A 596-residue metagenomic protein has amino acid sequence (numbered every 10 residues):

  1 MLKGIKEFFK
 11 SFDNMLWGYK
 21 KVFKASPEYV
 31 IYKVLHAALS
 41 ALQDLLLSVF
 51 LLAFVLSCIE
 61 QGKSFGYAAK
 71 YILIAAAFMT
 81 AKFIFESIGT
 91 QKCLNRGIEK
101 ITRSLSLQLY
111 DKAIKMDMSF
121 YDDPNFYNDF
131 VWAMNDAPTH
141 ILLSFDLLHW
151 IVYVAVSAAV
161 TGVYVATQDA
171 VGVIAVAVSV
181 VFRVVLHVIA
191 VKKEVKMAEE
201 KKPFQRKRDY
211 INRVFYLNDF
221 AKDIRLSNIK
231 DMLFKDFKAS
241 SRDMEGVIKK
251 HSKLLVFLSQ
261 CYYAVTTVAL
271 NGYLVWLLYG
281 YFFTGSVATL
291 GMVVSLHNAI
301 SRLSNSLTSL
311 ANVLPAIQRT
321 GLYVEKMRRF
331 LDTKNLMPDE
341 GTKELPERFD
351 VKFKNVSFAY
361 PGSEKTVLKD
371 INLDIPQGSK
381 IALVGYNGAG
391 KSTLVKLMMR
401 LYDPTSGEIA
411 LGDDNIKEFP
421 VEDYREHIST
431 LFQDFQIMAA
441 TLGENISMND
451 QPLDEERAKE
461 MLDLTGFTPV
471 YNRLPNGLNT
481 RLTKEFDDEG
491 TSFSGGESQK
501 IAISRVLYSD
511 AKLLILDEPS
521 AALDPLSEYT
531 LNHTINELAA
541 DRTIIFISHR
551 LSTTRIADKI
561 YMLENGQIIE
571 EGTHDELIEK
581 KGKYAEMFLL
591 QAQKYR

Functional and structural regions predicted by a protein language model:
M1-D44, G66, T90-L94, D123-A159 (+6 more regions): Membrane-integrated ABC transporters
M1-L16, N95-L142, F204-V247, T320-T333 (+2 more regions): Extended non-transmembrane interhelical loops and adjacent amphipathic helices of multipass membrane proteins
K24-E28, W132-S144, K196-P203, R213-Y216 (+4 more regions): An intracellular "coupling" helix at the cytosolic face of ABC transporter transmembrane type-1 domains
E28-F50, Y71, A75, I141-I151 (+3 more regions): Alpha-helical segments in transporter systems
I31-F85, T161-E194, G272, T284-L290 (+2 more regions): Transmembrane helix-loop-helix hairpins at lipid-water interfaces of multipass membrane proteins, especially the type-1
I229, L296-L331: Cytosolic ends of transmembrane helices, especially the final helix of ABC transmembrane type-1 domains
E344-R596: ABC-type nucleotide-binding domain
